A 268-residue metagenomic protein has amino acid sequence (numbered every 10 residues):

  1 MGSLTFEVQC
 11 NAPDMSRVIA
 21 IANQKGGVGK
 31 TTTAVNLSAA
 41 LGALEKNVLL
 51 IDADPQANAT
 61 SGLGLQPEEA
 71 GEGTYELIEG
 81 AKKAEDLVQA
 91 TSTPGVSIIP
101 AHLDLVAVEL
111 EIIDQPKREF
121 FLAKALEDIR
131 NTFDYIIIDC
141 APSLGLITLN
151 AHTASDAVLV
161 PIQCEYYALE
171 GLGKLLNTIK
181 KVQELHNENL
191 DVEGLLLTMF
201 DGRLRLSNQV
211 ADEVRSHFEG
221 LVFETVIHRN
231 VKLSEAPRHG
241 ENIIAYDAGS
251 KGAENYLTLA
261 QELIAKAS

Functional and structural regions predicted by a protein language model:
M1-S268: P-loop NTP-binding core
